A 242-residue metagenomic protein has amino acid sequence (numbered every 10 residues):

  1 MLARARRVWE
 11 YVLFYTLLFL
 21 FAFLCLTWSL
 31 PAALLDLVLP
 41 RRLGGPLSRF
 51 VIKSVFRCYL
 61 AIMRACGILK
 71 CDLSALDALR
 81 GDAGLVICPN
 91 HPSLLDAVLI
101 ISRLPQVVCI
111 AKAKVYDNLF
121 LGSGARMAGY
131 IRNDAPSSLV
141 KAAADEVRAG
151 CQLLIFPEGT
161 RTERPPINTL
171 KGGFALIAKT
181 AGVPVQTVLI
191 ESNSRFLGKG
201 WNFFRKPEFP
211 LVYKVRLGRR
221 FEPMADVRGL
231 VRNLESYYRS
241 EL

Functional and structural regions predicted by a protein language model:
M1-L85: Membrane-anchoring hydrophobic helices of lipid-metabolizing enzymes
M1-R4, S137-L242: Non-catalytic C-terminal accessory region of glycerolipid acyltransferases and related lyso-lipid remodeling enzymes
A33-R57, A65-C66, G81-A135: Catalytic core of membrane glycerolipid acyltransferases/transacylases, capturing the structured, soluble-facing
M63-R64, A125, E146, A178: A generic structural signal for well-ordered alpha-helical segments
C66-S74, N133-S137, L197-G200: Short gly/ser/thr-rich secondary-structure transition/capping motifs
I68-K70, Q106, M127, G150 (+1 more regions): A generic structural signal for alpha->beta connector loops
K70-C71, R132, L153, V185: Hydrophobic beta-strand scaffold residues
S74-N90, F120, A143-D145, P210-V212 (+1 more regions): Alpha-helical membrane-embedding segments and immediately adjacent membrane-interface amphipathic helices
